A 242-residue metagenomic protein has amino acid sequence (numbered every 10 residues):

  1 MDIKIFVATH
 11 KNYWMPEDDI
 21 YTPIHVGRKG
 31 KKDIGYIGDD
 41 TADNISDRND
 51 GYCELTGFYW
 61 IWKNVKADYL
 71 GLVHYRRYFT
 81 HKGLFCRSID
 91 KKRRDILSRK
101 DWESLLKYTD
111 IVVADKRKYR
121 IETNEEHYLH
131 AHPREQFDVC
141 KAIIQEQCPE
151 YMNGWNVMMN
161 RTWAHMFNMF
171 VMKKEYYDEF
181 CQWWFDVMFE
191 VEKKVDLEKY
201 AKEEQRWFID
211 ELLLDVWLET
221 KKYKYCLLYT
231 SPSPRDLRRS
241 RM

Functional and structural regions predicted by a protein language model:
M1-S231: ER/Golgi luminal nucleotide-sugar-dependent glycosyltransferases, focusing on the catalytic module
Y229-M242: Single conserved hydrophobic/aromatic residue that forms the stacking wall/gate of nucleotide- or nucleobase-binding
